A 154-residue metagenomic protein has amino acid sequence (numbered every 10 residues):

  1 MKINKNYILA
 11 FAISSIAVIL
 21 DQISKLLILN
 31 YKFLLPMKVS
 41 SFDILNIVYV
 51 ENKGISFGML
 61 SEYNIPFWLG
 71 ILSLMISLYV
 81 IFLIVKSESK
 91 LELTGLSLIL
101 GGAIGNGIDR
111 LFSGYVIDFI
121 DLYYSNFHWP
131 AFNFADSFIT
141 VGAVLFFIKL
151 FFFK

Functional and structural regions predicted by a protein language model:
M1-K154: Alpha-helical transmembrane bundles and membrane-interface segments of multipass inner-membrane proteins
